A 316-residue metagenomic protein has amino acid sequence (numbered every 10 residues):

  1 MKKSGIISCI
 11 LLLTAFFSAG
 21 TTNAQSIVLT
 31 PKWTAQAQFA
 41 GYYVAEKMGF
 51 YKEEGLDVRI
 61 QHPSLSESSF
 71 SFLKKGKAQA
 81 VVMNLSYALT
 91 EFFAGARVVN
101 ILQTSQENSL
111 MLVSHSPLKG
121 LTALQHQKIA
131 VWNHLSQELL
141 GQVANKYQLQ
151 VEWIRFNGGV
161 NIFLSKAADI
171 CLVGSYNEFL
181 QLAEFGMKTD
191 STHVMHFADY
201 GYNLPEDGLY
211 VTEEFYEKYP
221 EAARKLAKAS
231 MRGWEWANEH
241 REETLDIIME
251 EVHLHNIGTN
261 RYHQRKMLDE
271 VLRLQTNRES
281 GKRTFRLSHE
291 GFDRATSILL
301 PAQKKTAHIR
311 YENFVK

Functional and structural regions predicted by a protein language model:
M1-C9: Bacterial N-terminal signal peptides that target proteins for export
S8-S18: Bacterial N-terminal signal peptides
S18-A24: Sec/Tat signal peptide C-region and signal peptidase I cleavage site
Q25-F156, I162-G174, M195, N203: Short, glycine-/small- and polar/acidic-enriched structural segments that line small-molecule recognition paths
F39, F70, L85, Q137-G141 (+8 more regions): Extracytoplasmic/secreted envelope proteins and their assembly/folding machinery, especially bacterial periplasmic
T104-L112, K188-Y216, A223, A227 (+3 more regions): Periplasmic-binding protein-like
K218-P301: Secondary-structure end/capping motifs
A295-K316: Hinge/cleft segment of the Venus flytrap/periplasmic-binding protein
